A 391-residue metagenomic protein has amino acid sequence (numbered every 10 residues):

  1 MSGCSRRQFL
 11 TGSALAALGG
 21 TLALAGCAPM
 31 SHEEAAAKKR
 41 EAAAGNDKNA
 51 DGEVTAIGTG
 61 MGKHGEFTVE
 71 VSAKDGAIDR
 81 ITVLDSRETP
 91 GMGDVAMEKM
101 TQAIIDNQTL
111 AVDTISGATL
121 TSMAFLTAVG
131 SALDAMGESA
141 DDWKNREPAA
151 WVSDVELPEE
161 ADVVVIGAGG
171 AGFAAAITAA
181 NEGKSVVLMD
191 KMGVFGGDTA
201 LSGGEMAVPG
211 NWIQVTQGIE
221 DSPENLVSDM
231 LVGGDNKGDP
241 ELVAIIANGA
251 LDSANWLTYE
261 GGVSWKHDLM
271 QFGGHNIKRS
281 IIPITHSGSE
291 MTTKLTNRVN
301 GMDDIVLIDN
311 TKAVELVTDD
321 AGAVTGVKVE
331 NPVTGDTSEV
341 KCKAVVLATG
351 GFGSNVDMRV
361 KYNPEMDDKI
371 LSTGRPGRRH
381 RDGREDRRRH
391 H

Functional and structural regions predicted by a protein language model:
M1-A17: N-terminal secretory signal peptides and thylakoid transit peptides that target proteins across membranes
G45-E147: Active-site- and interface-proximal helix/loop "cap" or "latch" segments in soluble metabolic and energy-transducing
A111, I115, A200-V306, R359 (+1 more regions): Conserved N-terminal/central alpha/beta ligand/cofactor-binding core
D154-A171: Beta1/beta-strand and adjacent pyrophosphate-binding region of the FAD-binding site in flavoprotein oxidoreductases
E159-A161, G335-A344: Core beta-strand elements of the Rossmann-like FAD/NAD(P) dinucleotide-binding domain in flavoenzyme oxidoreductases
E182-T199: Glycine-rich FAD pyrophosphate-binding loop
H286-D336: Helical element adjacent to the flavin cofactor pocket in flavoenzyme catalytic cores
K343-H391: Glycine-rich loop(s) and the adjacent beta-strand/alpha-helix scaffold that form part
